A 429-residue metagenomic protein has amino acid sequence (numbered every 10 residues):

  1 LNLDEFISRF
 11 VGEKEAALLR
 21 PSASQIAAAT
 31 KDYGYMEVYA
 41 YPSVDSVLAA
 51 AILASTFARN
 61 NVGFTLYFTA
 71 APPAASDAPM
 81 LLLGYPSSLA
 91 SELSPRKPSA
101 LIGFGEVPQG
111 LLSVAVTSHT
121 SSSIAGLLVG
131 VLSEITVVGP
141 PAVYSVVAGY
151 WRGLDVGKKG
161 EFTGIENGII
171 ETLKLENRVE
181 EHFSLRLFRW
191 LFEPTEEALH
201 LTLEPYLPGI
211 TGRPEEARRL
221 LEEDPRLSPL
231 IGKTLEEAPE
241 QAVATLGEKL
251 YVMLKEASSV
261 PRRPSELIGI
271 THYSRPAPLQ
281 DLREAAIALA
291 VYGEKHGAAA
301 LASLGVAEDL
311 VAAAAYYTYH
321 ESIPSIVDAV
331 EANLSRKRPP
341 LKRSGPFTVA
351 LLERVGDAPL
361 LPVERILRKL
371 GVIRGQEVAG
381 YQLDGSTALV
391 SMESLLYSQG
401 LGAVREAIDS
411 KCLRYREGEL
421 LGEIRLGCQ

Functional and structural regions predicted by a protein language model:
L1-A288, Y292-Q429: Replace "Mg2+/Mn2+-dependent" with "divalent metal-dependent
